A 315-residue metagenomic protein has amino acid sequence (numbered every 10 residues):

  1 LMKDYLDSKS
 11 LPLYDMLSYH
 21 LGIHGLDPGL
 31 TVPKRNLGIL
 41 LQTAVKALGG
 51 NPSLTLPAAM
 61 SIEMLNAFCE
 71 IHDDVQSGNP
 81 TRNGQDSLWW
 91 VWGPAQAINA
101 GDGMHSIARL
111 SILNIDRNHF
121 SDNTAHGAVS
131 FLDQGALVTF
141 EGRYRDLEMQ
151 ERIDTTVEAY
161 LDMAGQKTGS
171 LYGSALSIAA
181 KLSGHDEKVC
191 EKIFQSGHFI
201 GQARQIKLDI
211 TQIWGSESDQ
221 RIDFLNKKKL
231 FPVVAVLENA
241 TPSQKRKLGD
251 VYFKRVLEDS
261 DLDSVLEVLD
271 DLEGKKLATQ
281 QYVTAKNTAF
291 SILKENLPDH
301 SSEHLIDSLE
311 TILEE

Functional and structural regions predicted by a protein language model:
L1-A67, I71, V75-W90, D146-M149 (+4 more regions): Conserved N-terminal diphosphate/IPP-binding helix and adjacent helical/loop segment of trans-prenyltransferase domains
K3-D15, P28-R35, I98-N99, N118-W214: All-alpha helical catalytic cores of prenyl diphosphate-utilizing isoprenoid enzymes
P28-R35, P52-S53, G165, Q220-K227 (+1 more regions): Structural motif
Q42, A59-S61, F68, G101 (+4 more regions): Small-residue hotspots
P52-L54, H119-N123, E187, A240-L248 (+1 more regions): Structural helix-adjacent loops and short alpha-helical linkers that scaffold large soluble proteins
I71-V91, M104, R109, L113 (+3 more regions): Acidic, Mg2+-coordinating active-site segments of isoprenoid diphosphate-utilizing enzymes
H126, S130, E191-F194, G249 (+2 more regions): Short, charged, amphipathic alpha-helical segments
E267-E315: C-terminal charged capping/lid subdomain of soluble metabolic enzymes
